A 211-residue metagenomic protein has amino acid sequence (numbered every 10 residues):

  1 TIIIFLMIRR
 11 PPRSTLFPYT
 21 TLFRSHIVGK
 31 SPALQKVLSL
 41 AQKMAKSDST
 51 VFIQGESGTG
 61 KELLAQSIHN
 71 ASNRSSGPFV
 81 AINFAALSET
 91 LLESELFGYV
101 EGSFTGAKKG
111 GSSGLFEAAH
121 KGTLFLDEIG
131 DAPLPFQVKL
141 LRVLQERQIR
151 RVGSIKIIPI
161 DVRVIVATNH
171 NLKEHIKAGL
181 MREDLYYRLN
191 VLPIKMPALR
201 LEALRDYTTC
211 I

Functional and structural regions predicted by a protein language model:
T1-I2, L96: CheY-like receiver
M7-L22, L96: Short, small-residue-biased leader/transition segments that mark boundaries at the very start of proteins
F23-P159, V164-H170, H175, A198-R205: AAA+ ATPase active-site-proximal loops
P193-K195: Intrinsically disordered, low-complexity, repeat-rich regions that form long N- or C-terminal tails or large
T209-I211: NAD(P)-dependent short-chain dehydrogenase/reductase
